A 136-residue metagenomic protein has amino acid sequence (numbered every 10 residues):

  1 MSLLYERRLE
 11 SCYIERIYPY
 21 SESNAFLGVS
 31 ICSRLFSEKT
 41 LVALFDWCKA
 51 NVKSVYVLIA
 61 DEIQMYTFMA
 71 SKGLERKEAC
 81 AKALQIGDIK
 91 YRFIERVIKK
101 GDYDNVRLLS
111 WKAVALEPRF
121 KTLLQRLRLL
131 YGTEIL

Functional and structural regions predicted by a protein language model:
M1-N24: N- or domain-start disorder-to-order transition segments that initiate the globular core
Y5-R7, S33-L41: Phosphate/oxyanion-binding active-site loops and adjacent basic polyanion-contact surfaces
I17-E22, C48-K53, K100-Y103: Flexible, charged surface loops at secondary-structure boundaries
S23-C32: Acidic/histidine-rich, surface-exposed loop or edge segments in extracytoplasmic proteins
I31-F36, I63-Y66: Short acidic, S/G/P-rich loop/turn micro-motifs used as interaction or catalytic elements
S37-V52: Histidine-anchored nucleotide/phosphate-binding helix
V55-E62: Short internal beta-strands
Q64-L136: A substrate-binding/cap region within the structured catalytic cores of diverse enzymes
